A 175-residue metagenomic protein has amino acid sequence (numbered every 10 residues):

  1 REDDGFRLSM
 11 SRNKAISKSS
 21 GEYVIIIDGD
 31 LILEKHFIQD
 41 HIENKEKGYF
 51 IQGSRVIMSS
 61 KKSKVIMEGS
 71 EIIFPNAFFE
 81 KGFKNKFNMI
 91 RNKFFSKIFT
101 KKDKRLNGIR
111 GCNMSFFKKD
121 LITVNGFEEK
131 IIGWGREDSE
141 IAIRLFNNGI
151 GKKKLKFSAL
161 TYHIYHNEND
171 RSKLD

Functional and structural regions predicted by a protein language model:
E2-S19, H36: Glycine-rich, basic loop-to-helix element that forms the pyrophosphate-binding segment of sugar-nucleotide handling
V24: Short aromatic/hydrophobic "clamp" motif used to bind/position activated sugar donors
D28-I32: The conserved acidic donor/metal-binding loop of glycosyltransferases
H36-F79: Conserved donor NDP-sugar-binding/catalytic core segment of glycosyltransferases
E71-L106: Short, flexible, basic/aromatic active-site loop/helix in glycosyltransferases
G108-I109, N113-N125, I131-G151, K156-F157: A short, conserved alpha-helix in the catalytic core of glycosyltransferases
L155-S172: Active-site donor/metal-binding and catalytic loop motifs of nucleotide-sugar-dependent glycosylation enzymes
